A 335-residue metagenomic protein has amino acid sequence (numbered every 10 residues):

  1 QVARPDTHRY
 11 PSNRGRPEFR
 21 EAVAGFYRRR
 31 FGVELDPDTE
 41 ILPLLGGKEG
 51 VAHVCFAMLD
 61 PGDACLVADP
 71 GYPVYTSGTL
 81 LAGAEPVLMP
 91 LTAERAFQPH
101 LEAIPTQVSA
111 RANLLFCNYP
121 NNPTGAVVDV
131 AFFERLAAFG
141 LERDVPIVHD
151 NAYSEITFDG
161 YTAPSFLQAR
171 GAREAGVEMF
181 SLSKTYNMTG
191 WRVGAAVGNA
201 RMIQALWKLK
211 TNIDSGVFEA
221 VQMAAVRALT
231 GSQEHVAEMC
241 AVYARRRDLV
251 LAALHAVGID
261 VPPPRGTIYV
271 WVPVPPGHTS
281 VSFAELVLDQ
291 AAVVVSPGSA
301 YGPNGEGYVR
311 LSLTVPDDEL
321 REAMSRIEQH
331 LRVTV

Functional and structural regions predicted by a protein language model:
Q1-G46, H53, L229-G231, V333-V335: N-terminal small-domain helix-loop-helix segment of the aminotransferase-like
A57-T79: Conserved PLP-anchoring active-site segment centered on the Schiff-base-forming lysine
A82, E142-R143, V257, A291 (+1 more regions): Helix C-cap/helix->beta junction micro-motif
V87, L91-G160: Active-site phosphate-binding strand-loop segment of PLP-dependent enzymes
A169, R173-A244, D248, A252-A253 (+1 more regions): Conserved core segment of the aminotransferase class I/II
V226, A241-L251, V261-P273, G305: Conserved glycine-rich beta-strand-loop-beta hairpin in the small C-terminal domain of fold type I
G277, L286-S296, Y301-V335: PLP-dependent enzyme catalytic core of the Aspartate aminotransferase-like
